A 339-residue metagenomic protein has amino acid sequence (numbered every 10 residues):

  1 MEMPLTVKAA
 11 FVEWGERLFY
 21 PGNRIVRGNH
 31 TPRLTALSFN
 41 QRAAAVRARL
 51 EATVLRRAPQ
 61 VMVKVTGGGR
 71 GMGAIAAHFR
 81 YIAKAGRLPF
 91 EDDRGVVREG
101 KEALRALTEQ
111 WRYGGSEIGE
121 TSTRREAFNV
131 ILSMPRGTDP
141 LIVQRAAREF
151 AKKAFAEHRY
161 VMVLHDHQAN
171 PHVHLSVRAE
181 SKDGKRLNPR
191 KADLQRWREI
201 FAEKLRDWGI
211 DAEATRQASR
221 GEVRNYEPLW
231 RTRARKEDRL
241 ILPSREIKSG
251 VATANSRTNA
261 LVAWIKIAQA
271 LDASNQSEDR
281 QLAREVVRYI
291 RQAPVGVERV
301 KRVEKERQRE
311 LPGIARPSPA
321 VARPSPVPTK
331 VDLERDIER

Functional and structural regions predicted by a protein language model:
M1-R339: N-terminal nicking endonuclease/strand-transfer module with a His-rich metal-binding environment and a catalytic Tyr
